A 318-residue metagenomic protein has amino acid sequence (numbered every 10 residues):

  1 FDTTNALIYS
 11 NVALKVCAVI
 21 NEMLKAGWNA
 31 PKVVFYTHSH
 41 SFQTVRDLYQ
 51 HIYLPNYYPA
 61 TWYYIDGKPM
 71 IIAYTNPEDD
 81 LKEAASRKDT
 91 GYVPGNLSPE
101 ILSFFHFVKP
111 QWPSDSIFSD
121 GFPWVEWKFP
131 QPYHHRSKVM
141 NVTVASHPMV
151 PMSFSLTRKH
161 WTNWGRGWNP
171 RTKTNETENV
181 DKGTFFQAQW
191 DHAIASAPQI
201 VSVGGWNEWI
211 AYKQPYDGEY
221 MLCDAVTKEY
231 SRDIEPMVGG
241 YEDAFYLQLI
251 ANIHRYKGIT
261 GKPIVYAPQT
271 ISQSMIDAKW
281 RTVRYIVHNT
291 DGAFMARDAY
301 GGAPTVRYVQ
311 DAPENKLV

Functional and structural regions predicted by a protein language model:
F1-S272, I276: Glycan-processing catalytic domains of CAZymes
H254-V318: Order/disorder boundary and secretion-linked terminal/linker segments
